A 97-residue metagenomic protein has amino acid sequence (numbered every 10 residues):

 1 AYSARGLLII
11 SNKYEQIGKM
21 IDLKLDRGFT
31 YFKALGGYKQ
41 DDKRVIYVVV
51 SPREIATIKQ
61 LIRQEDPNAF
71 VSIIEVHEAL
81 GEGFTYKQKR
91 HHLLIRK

Functional and structural regions predicted by a protein language model:
A1-K97: Positively charged, small/polar-rich N-terminal and surface patches that mediate targeting and assembly and bind
